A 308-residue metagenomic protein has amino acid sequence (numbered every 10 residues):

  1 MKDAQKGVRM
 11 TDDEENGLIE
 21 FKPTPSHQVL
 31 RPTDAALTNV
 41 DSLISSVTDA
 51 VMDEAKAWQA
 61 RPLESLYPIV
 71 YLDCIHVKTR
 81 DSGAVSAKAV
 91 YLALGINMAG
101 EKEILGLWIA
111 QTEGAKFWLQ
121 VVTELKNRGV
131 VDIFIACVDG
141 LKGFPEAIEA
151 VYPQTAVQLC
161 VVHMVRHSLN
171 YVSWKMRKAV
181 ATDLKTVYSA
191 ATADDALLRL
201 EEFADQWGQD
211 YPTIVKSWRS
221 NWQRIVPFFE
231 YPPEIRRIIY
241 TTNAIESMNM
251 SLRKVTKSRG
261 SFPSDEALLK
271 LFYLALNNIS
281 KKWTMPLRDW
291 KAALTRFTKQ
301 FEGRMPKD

Functional and structural regions predicted by a protein language model:
K2-A4, R9-T24, P32, L37 (+1 more regions): Acidic/histidine-rich catalytic cores and adjacent linkers of DNA breakage/strand-transfer/modification proteins
D3, G7, T11, N16-F21 (+7 more regions): RNase H-like nuclease fold core
G17-I19, K56, R61, L94 (+12 more regions): Flexible, active-site-adjacent loop/turn segments at secondary-structure boundaries
S42-D49, S65, V138-K142, E201 (+3 more regions): An alpha-helix initiation/capping motif
S42-V47, I135-K142, A147-D183: Conserved beta-strand -> loop -> alpha-helix junction used to position metal-binding or nucleic-acid-contacting
I44, D73, K102, A136 (+4 more regions): Residue-level signature of catalytic and energy-coupling elements of molecular machines, predominantly ATP/GTP-dependent
V47-E54, W58-R61, I96, E124-R128 (+9 more regions): Conserved, well-folded catalytic cores of nucleic-acid-processing and energy-transducing macromolecular machines
G114-W118, S173, R177, D265: Short, charged, low-complexity patches
